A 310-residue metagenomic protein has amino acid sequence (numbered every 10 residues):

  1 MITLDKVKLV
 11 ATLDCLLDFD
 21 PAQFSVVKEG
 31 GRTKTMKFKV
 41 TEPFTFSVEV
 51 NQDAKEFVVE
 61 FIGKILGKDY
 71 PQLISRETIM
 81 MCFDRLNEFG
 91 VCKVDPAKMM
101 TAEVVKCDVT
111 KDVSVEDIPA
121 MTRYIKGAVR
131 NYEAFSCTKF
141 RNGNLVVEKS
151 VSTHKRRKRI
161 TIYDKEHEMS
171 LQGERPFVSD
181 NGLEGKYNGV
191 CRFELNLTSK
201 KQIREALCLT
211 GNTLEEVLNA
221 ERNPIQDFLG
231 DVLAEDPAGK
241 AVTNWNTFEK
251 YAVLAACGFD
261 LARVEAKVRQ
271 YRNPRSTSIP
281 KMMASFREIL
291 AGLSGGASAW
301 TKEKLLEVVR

Functional and structural regions predicted by a protein language model:
M1-K267, L290-R310: Structured, helix-rich domain cores that form ligand/interaction pockets
Y271-I279, M283: Helix-turn-helix DNA-binding segment
